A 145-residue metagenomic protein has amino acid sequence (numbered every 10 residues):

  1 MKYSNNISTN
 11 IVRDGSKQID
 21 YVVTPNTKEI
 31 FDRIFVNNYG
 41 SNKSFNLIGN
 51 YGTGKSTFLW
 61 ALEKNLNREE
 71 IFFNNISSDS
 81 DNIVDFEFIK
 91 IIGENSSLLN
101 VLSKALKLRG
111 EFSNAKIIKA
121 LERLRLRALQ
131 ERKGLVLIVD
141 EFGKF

Functional and structural regions predicted by a protein language model:
M1-T53, W60, N65: Walker A/P-loop-proximal flanking segment of P-loop NTPase domains
Y39-G40, D81-V84, R127-R132: Conserved catalytic network of the ASCE P-loop NTPase/AAA+ motor domain
S44-N46, F88, G134-V136: Residue-level preference for the first positions of well-ordered beta-strands
E63-I92, G110-K119: Flexible phosphate/Mg2+-sensing switch loops adjacent to catalytic phosphate-binding sites
N95-L98, G143-F145: Short acidic, S/G/P-rich loop/turn micro-motifs used as interaction or catalytic elements
S97-L126: Short glycine-rich substrate-engagement loop in P-loop NTPases that contacts/grips substrate
R125-F145: Conserved P-loop NTPase "ATPase switch" module shared by AAA+ and STAND
